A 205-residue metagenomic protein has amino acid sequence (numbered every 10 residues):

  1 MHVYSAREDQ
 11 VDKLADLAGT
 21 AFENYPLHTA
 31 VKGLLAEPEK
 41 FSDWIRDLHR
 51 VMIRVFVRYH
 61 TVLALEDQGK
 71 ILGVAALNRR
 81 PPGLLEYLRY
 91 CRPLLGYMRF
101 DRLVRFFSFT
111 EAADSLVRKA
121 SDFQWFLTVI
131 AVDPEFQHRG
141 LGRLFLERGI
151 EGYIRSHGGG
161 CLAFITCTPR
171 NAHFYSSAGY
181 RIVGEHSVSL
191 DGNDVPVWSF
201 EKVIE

Functional and structural regions predicted by a protein language model:
H2-T29: A short beta-loop-alpha structural element at the N-terminal edge of CoA-dependent acyl/N-acetyltransferase catalytic
R58-A75: Conserved beta-hairpin
A76-A131, S189-N193: Conserved acyl-donor/pantetheine-binding loop and adjacent beta-alpha core of acyl/acetyltransferases and related
F123-W125, Y153-C167: Conserved GNAT acetyl-CoA-binding A-motif
T128-Q137, A163-H173, L190-N193: Conserved beta-strand-loop-alpha-helix junction that forms the acyl-donor binding cleft
V132, H138-G152: Conserved acetyl-CoA-binding loop-helix of GNAT-fold acetyltransferases
R143, T168-E185: Conserved active-site alpha-helix within GNAT-family acetyltransferase domains
A163, R181-W198: Conserved catalytic-core motifs of GNAT/GCN5-like acyltransferases
